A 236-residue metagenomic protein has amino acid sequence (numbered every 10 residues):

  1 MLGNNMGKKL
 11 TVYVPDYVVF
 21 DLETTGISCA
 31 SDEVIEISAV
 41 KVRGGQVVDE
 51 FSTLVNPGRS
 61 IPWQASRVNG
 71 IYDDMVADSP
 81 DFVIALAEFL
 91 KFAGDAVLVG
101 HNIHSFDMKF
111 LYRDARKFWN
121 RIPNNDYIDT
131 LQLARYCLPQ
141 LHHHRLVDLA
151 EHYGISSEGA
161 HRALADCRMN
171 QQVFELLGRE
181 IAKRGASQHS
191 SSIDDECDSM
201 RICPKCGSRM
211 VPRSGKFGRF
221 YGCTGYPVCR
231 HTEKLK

Functional and structural regions predicted by a protein language model:
M1-V12, V173-K236: Acidic two-metal-ion nuclease catalytic site recognized across multiple nuclease folds, prominently DnaQ/RNase D-T
L2-N124, P139-G159: Conserved non-catalytic scaffold segment of RNase H-like nuclease domains
F20, I128, A165: Active-site flanking residues adjacent to catalytic metal/cofactor-binding acidic residues
A85, M169-N170, G222: Short Asp/Glu-rich motifs
R121-A134: Conserved beta-strand -> loop -> alpha-helix junction used to position metal-binding or nucleic-acid-contacting
Q132-R135, E151, Q172-E175: Generic alpha-helical structural context detector
E158-L164, M200: Active-site metal-coordination segments of metallo-dependent hydrolases
R162-E175: Acidic, divalent-metal-coordinating active-site segment for phosphoryl/phosphodiester hydrolysis, typified by short
